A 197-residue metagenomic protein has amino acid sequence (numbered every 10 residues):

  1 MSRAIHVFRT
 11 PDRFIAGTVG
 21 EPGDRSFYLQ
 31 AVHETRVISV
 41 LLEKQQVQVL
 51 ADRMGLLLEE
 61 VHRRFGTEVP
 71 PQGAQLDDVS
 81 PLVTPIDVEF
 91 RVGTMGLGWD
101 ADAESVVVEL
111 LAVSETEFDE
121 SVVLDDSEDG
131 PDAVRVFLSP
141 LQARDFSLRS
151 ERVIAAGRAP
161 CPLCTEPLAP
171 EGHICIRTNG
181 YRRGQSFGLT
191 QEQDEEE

Functional and structural regions predicted by a protein language model:
M1-E197: Positively charged, low-complexity terminal tracts and the immediately adjacent first secondary-structure elements
